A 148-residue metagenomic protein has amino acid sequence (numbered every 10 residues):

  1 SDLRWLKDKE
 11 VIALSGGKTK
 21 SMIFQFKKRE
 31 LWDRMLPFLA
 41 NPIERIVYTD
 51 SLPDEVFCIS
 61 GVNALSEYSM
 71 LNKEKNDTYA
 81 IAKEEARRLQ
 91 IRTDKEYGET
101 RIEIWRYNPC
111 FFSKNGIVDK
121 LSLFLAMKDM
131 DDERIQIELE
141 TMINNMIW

Functional and structural regions predicted by a protein language model:
L3-G17: A short, conserved structural fragment
A13-L39: Short, cationic-aromatic polyanion-contact patches
W32-W148: Long, low-complexity, charge-rich intrinsically disordered regions
